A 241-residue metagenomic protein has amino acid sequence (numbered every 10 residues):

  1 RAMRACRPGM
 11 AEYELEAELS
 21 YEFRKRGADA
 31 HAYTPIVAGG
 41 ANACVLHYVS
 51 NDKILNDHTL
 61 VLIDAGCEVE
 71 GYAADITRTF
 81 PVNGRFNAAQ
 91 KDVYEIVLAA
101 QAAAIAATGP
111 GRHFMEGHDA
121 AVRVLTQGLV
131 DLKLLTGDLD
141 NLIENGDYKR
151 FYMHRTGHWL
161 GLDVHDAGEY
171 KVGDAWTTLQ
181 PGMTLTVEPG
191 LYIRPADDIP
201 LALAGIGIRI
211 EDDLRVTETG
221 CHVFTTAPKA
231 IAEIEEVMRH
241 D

Functional and structural regions predicted by a protein language model:
R1-D241: Active-site neighborhoods and metal-handling regions in enzymes and metal-associated proteins
